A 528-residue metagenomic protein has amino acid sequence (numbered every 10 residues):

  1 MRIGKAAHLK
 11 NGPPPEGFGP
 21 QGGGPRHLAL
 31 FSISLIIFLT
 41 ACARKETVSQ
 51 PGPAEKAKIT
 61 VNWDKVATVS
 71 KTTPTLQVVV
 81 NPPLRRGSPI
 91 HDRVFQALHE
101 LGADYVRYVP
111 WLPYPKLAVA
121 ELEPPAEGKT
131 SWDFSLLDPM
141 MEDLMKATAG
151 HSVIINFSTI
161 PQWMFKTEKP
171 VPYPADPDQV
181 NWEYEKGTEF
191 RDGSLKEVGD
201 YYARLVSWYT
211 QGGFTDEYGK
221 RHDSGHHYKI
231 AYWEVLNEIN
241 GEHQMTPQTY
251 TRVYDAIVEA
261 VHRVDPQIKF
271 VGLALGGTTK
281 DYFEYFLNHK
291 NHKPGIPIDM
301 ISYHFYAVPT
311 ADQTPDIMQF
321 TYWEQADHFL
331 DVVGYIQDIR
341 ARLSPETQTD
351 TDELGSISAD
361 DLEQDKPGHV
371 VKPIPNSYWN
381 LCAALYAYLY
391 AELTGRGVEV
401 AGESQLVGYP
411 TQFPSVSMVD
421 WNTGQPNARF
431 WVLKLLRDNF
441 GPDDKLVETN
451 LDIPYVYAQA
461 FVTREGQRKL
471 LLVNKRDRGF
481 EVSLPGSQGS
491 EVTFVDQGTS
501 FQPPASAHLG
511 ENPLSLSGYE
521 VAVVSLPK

Functional and structural regions predicted by a protein language model:
M1-P25: N-terminal secretory signal peptides that target proteins for export/translocation
A29-F38: Bacterial N-terminal signal peptides
C42-V235, G241-E242, T246-G277, K293-P297 (+7 more regions): Non-catalytic accessory regions flanking glycosidase/transglycosidase catalytic cores in CAZymes
A118-E121, H243-Q244, D312-I317, D361-K366 (+2 more regions): Short acidic, glycine/proline-rich loop/turn micro-motifs
S135, L205, G212-G213, Y285 (+1 more regions): A Trp-anchored, charged/polar loop motif used as the substrate-binding/catalytic surface of acyl/ester-handling
V264, Y285-M300, Y306, F329-L343: Catalytic-core regions of glycoside hydrolase
A274-S302, L354-P373, W379-L381, Y409-Q412: Substrate-binding cleft/loops of secretory-pathway carbohydrate-active enzymes
V308-D365: Glycoside hydrolase catalytic-domain groove-lining segments
